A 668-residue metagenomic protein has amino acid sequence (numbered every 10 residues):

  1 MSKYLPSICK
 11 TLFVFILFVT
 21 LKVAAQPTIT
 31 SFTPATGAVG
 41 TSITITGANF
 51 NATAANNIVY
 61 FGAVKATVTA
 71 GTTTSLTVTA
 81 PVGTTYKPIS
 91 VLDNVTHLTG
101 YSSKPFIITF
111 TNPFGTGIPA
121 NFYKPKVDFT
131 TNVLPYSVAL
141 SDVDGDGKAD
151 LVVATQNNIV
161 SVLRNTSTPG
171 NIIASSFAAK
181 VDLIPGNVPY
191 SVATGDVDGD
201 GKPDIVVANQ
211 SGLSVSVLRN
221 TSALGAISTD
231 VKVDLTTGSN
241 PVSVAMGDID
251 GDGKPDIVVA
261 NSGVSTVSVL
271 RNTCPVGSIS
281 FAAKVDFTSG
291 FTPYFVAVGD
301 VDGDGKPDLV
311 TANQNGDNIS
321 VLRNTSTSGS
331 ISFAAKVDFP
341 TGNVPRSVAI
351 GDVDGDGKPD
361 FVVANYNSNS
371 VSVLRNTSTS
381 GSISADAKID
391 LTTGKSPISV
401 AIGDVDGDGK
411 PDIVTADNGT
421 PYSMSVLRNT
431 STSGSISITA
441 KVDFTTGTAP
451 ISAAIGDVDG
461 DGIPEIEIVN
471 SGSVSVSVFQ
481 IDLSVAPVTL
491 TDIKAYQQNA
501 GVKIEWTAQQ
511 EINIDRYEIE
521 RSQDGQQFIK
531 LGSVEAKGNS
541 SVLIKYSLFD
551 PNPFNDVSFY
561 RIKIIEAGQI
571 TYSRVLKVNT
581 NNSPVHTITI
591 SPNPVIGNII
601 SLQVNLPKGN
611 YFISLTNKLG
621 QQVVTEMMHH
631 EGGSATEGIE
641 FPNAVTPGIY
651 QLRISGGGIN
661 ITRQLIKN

Functional and structural regions predicted by a protein language model:
Q26-P125, G225: Ser/Thr/Pro-rich low-complexity tracts
P34, V488-E511, S573-N605, T616-Q621 (+2 more regions): Surface-exposed, proline-anchored Ser/Thr-rich loop/turn motifs
T109-V133, R164-N187, R219-S239, R271-F291 (+4 more regions): Blade-edge motifs of beta-propeller repeat domains
Y136-V143, Y190-G199, V242-I249, Y294-V301 (+3 more regions): Beta-propeller blade termini
L151-A154, I205-A208, I257-N261, L309-A312 (+3 more regions): Hydrophobic beta-strand segments that make up the repeating blades of beta-propeller and related beta-repeat
D482-H586: Short, compositionally biased serine/threonine- and acidic-rich segments at solvent-exposed termini, linkers, or domain
Q527, G532-P553, Q622-V645, G658: Glycine-centered tight-turn motifs at strand-turn-strand junctions
A567-N582, L602, T625-G632, E637-E640 (+1 more regions): C-terminal tail/sorting-segment detector
